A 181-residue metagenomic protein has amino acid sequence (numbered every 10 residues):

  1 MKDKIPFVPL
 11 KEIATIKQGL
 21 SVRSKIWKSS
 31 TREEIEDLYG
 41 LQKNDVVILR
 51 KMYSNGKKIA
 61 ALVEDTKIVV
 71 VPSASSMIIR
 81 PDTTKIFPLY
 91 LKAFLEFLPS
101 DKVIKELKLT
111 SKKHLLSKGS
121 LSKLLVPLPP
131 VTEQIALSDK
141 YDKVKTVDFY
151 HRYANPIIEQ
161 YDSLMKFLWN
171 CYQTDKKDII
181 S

Functional and structural regions predicted by a protein language model:
M1-K25, L125-S181: Non-catalytic DNA-recognition/assembly elements of restriction-modification systems
I5, E12, W27, T31-E33 (+6 more regions): Short, functionally important structural connectors and interaction interfaces within domains
V8, Q42, G119: Structured loop/turn residues at beta-strand edges in well-structured enzyme cores
K11-V46: Sequence-specific dsDNA recognition surfaces
K43, I48-E96: A short beta-sheet element
V69-M77, K108-I135: A short glycine-rich beta-alpha junction/loop motif
L89-L109: Short, positively charged
